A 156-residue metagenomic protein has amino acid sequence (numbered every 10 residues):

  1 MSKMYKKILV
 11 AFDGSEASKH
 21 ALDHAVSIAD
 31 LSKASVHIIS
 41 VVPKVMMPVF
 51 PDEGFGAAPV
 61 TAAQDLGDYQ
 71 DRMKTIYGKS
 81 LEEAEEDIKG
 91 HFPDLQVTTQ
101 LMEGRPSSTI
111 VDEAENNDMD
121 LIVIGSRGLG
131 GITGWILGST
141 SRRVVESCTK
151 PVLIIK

Functional and structural regions predicted by a protein language model:
M1-K3, M46, K79-I122: Structural beta-alpha unit
S2-D65: Small/aliphatic-rich secondary-structure junction motif
V26, E86, R142: Active-site phosphate/pyrophosphate- and oxyanion-stabilizing loops and adjacent acidic/basic residues in soluble
A34-S35, L95, M119, K150: Short glycine/serine/threonine/alanine-rich loop segments
I39, T98-M102, L153: General small-molecule cofactor/ligand-binding pocket signal
A58-K79: A short acidic, glycine-rich active-site loop that binds or catalyzes chemistry on phosphate/adenosine moieties
S108, D112-K156: Gly/Ser-rich helix-loop-strand patches that form or flank binding pockets for ribonucleotide-derived cofactors
